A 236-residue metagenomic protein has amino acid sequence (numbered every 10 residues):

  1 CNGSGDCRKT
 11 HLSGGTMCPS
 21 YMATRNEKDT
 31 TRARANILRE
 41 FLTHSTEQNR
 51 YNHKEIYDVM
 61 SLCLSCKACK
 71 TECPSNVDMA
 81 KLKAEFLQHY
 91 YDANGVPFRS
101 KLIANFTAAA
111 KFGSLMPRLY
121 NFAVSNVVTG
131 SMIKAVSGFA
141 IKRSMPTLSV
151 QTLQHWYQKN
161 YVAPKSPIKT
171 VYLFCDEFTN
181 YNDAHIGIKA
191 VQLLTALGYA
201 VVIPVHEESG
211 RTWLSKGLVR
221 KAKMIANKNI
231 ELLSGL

Functional and structural regions predicted by a protein language model:
N2-E40, L62, A68-L87: Iron-sulfur cluster-binding cysteine motifs and their immediate structural context in ferredoxin-like electron-transfer
T31-E55: Short, charged low-complexity linear segments at domain edges
E47-E208, W213-L236: Iron-sulfur-cluster electron-transfer modules
